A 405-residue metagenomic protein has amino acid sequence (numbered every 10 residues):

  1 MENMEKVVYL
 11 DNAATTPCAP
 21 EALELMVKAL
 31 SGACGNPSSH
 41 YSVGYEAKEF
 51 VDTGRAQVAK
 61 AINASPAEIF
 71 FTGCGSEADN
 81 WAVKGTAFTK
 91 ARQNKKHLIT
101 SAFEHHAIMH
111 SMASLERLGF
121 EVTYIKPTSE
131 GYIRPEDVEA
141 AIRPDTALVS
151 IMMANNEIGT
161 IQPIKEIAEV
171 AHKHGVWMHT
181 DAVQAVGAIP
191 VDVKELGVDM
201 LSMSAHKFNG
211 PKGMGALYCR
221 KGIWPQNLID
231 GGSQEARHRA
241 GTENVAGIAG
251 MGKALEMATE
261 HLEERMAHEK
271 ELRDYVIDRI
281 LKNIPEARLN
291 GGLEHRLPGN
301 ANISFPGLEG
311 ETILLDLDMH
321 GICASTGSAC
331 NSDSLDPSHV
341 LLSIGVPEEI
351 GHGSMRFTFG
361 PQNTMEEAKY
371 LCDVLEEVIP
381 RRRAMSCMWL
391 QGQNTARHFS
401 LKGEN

Functional and structural regions predicted by a protein language model:
M1-N405: Pyridoxal 5′-phosphate
